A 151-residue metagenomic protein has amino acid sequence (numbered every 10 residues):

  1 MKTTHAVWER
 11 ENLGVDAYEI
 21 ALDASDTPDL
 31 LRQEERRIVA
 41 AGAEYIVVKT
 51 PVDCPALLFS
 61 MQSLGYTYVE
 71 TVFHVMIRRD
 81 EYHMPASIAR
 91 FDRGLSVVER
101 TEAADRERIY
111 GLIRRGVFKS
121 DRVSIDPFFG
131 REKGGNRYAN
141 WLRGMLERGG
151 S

Functional and structural regions predicted by a protein language model:
M1-A6, H74: Conserved beta-strand in the GNAT
T4-D29: STAS-typified acidic loop motif
E9-E11, R32-E35, M84-A86, R114-S120: Short amphipathic alpha-helical segments, especially helix-boundary/capping motifs
V15-D23, A89-N136: Short amphipathic alpha-helix that is part of the acyltransferase structural core
L22-D105: Acyl-donor-binding surface of acyltransferase catalytic domains
P55-L57, F129-S151: Active-site rim helix/loop that mediates acceptor-substrate recognition in acyltransferases
